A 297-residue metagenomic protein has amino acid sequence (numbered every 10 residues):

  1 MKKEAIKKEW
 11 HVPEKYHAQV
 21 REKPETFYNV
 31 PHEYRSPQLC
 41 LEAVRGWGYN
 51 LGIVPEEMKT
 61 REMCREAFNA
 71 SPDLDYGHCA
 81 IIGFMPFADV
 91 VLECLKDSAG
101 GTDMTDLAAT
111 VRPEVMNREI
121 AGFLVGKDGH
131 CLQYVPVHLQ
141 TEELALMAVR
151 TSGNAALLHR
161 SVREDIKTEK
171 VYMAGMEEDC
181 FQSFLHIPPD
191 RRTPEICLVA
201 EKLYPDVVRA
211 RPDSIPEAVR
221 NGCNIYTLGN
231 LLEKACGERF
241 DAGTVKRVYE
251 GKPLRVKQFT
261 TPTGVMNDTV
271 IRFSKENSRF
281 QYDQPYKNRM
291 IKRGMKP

Functional and structural regions predicted by a protein language model:
K2-A235, M290, M295: Non-catalytic tandem-repeat scaffold regions and their flanking low-complexity/translocation tails
D213, E217-K296: Basic, low-complexity terminal or inter-domain segments flanking catalytic cores
